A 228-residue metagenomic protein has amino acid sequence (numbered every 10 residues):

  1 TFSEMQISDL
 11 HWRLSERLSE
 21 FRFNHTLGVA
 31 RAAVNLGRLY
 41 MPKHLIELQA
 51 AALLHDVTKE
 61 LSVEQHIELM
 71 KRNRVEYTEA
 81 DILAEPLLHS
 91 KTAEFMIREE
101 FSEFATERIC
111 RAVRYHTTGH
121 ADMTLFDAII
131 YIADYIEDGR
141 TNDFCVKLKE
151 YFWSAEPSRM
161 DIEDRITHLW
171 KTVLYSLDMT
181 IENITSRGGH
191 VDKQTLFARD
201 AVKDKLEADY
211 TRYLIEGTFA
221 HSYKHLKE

Functional and structural regions predicted by a protein language model:
F2, R17-L27, R31-M41, L54-T58 (+3 more regions): Divalent metal-dependent phosphate-bond-processing catalytic cores, especially two-metal-ion Mg2+/Mn2+ enzymes that act
S3, I7-H11, A30, V34 (+1 more regions): An amphipathic alpha-helix signature
Q6-H25, I67-A84: Active-site flanking loop/helix segments enriched in acidic
N24-G28, I46-E47, L88, T92 (+1 more regions): An amphipathic alpha-helix/helix-turn recognition signal
L45-A80, A93, C110-G119: His-Asp-centered metal-binding catalytic motifs of divalent-metal-dependent phosphohydrolases/nucleases
P86-R108: Ordered, amphipathic secondary-structure segments that act as subunit-interaction surfaces in large macromolecular
